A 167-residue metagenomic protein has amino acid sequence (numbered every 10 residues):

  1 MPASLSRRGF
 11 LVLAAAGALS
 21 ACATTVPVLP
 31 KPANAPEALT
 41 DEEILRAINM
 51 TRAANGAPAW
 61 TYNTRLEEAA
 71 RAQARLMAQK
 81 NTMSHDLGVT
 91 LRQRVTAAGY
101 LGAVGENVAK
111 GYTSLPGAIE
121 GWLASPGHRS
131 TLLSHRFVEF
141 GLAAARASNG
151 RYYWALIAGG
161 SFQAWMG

Functional and structural regions predicted by a protein language model:
M1-G17: N-terminal secretory signal peptides and thylakoid transit peptides that target proteins across membranes
S20-E42: Bacterial Sec signal peptide processing site at the extreme N-terminus
A33-A38, A54-W60, M77-N81, G105-A109 (+1 more regions): Second-shell loop/turn segments in exported
E37-M77: A short alpha-helix/helix-coil micro-patch that ends at or immediately precedes a cysteine
N55-E67, N81-T90, R129-A144: Surface-exposed patches in mature extracellular/periplasmic domains of secreted proteins
E67-S114: Short, surface-exposed glycine/acidic/tryptophan-bearing loops
S114-G167: Disulfide-stabilized extracellular recognition modules
